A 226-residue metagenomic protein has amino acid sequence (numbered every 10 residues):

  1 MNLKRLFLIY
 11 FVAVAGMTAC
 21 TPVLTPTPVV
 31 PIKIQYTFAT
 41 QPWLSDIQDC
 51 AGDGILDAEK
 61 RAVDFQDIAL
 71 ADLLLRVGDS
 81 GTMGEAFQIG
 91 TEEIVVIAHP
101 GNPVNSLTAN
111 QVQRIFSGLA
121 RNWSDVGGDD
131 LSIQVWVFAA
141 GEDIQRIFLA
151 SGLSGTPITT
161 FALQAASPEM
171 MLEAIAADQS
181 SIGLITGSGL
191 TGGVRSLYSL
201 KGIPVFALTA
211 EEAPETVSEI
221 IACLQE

Functional and structural regions predicted by a protein language model:
M1-T18: Sec-dependent bacterial lipoprotein signal peptides
C20-E226: Exported/periplasmic ABC-transporter solute-binding proteins
